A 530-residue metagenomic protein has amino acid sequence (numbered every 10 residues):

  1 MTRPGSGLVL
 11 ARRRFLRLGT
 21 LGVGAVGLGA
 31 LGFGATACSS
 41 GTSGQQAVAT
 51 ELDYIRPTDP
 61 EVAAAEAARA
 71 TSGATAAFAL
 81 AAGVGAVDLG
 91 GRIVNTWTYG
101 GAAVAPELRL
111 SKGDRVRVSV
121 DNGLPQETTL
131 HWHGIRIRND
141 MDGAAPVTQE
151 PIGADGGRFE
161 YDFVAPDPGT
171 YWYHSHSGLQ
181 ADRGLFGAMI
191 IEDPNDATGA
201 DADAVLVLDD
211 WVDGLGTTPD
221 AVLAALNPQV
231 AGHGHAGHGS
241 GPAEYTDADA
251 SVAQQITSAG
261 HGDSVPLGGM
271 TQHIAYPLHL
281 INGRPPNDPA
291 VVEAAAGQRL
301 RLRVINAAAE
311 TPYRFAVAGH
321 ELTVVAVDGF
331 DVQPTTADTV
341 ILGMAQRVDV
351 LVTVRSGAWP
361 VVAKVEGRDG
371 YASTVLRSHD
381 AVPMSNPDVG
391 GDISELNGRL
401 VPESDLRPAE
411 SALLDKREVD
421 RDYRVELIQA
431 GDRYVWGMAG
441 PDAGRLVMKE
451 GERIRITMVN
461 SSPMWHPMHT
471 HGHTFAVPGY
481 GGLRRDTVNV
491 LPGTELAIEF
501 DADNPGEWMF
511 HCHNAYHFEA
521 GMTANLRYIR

Functional and structural regions predicted by a protein language model:
M1-R14, L21-L31: N-terminal secretory signal peptides
F15-L16, V87: Hydrophobic alpha-helical targeting segments used for export or membrane insertion
R17-L18, G29, G34, S39-A79 (+4 more regions): Extended terminal and domain-junction accessory segments
A76-T198, T311-V340, P360-Y371, R421-M448 (+2 more regions): Histidine- and aromatic-enriched segments that form or immediately flank copper-ligand environments
G83, D209-D210, I305-A307: Active-site-proximal beta-strand/loop segments in catalytic clefts of secreted hydrolases
W97, L208-A294: Mobile cap/lid helix-loop segments that border enzyme active or cofactor-binding sites and regulate substrate access
M141-G153, Q254-N397, G481-L483: Histidine- and aromatic-rich segments of cupredoxin/plastocyanin-like copper-binding domains
